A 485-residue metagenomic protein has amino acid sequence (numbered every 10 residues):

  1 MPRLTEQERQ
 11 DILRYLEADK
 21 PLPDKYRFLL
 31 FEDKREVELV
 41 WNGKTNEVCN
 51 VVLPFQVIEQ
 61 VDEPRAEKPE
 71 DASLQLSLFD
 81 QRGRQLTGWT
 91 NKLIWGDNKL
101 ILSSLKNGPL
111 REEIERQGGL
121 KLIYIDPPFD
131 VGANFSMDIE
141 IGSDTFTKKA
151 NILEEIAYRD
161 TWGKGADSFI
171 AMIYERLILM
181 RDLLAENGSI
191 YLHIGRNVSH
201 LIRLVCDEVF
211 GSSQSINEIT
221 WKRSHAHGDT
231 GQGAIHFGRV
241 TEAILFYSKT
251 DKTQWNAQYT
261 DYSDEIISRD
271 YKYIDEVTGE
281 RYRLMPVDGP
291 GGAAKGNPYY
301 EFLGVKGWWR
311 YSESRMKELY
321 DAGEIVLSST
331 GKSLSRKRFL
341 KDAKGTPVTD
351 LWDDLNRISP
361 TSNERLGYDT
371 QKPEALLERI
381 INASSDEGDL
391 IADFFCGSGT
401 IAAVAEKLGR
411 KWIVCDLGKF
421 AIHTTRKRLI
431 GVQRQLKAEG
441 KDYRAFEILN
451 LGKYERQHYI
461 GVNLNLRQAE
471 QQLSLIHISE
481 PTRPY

Functional and structural regions predicted by a protein language model:
M1-I125, F129-L179, N187, E455 (+1 more regions): DnaQ-like (DEDDh/DEDDy) 3′-5′ exonuclease domain used for proofreading and 3′-end trimming on nucleic acids
Q60, P373-I448: Conserved S-adenosyl-L-methionine
L105-G108, R176-L177, L319-P347, L351 (+1 more regions): Phosphate/ATP-binding catalytic cores across multiple sugar-kinase/actin-like superfamilies, primarily ASKHA
G118-M137, C206, I391-A405, C415: Conserved proline-anchored active-site loop of SAM-dependent methyltransferases that bridges a beta-strand
T161-W221: Conserved Class I SAM-dependent methyltransferase catalytic core
A226-G291, H458, L466: Flexible, glycine-/basic-rich loop-and-beta segments that form/coincide with the SAM-dependent methyltransferase
Q258-A343: N-terminal auxiliary segments of SAM/dcSAM-dependent transferases
I476-Y485: Single conserved hydrophobic/aromatic residue that forms the stacking wall/gate of nucleotide- or nucleobase-binding
